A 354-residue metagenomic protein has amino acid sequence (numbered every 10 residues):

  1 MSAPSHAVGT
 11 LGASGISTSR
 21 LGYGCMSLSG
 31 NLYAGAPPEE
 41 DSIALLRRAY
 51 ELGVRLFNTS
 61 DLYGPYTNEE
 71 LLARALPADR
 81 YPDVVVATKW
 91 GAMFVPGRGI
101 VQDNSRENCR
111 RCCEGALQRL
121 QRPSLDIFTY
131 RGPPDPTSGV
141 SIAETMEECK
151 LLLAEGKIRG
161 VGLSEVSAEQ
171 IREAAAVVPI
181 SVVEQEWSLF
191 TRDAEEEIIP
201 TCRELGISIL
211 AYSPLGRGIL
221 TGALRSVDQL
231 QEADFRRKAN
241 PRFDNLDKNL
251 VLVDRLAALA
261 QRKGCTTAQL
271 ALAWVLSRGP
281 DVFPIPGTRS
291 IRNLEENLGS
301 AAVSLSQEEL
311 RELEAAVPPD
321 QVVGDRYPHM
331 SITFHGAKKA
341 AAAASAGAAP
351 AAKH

Functional and structural regions predicted by a protein language model:
M1-V85, A340, A351-H354: N-terminal binding-site loop/beta-alpha segment at the start of enzyme catalytic domains that lines or forms
S5, P133-A316, H329-A340, A346-H354: Beta/alpha (TIM)-barrel catalytic core signal, keyed to glycine-rich beta->alpha loops juxtaposed to Asp/Glu that bind
Y23-C25, T59, I127-Y130, L163 (+2 more regions): Conserved beta-strand positions
L28-E40, P96-R110, P133-G139: Active-site mouth loops of central-metabolism enzymes
A36-A49, N104-R119, S167-I171: Short, acidic/polar
R48, L52, R119-L120, G156 (+1 more regions): Structural motif
D79-N104: Structural motif corresponding to the early beta-alpha repeats
Q118-P136: Active-site groove signature of glycoside hydrolases
